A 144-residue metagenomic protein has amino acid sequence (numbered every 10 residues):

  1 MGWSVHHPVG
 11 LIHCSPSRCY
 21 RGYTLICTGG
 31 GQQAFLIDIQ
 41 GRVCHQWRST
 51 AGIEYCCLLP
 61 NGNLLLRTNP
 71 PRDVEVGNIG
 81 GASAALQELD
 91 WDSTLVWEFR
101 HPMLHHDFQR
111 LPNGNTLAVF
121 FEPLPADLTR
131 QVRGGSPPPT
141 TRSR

Functional and structural regions predicted by a protein language model:
M1-R144: Histidine-/acidic-rich catalytic cores in large beta-rich domains
